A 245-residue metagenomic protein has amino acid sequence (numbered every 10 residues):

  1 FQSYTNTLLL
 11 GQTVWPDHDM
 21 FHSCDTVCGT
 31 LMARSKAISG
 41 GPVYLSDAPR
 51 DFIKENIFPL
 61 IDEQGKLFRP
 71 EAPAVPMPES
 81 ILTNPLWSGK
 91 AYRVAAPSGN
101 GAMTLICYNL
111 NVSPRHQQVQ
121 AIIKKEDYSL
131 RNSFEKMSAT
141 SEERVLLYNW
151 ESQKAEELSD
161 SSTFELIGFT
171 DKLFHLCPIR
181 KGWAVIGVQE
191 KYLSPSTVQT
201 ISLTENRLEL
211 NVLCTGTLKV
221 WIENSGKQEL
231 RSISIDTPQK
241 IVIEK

Functional and structural regions predicted by a protein language model:
F1-K54, V75-T83: Glycan-recognition surfaces
F21, Y44-L45, D51-E55, M77 (+4 more regions): Flexible loop/turn segments at secondary-structure boundaries
A33-G40, L45-S46, R50-E79, F169-V188: Aromatic- and carboxylate-lined catalytic core of secreted/periplasmic carbohydrate-active enzymes
K36-S39, Y44, L82-E143, L173-R180 (+1 more regions): Carbohydrate-binding surface patches
K54, A121, E156-F164: Short, polar loop/linker segments at the starts of domains and inter-domain junctions
L147: Contiguous mid-protein beta-loop-alpha structural module that forms a pocket-lining wall or clamp of enzyme active
W150-K154, N224-Q228: Change "in extracellular beta-sheet-rich domains … of secreted and cell-surface proteins" to "in beta-sheet-rich domains
L158-T197, L218-V220, E229-K245: C-terminal beta-strand-rich structural cap/linker in extracellular carbohydrate-active enzymes
